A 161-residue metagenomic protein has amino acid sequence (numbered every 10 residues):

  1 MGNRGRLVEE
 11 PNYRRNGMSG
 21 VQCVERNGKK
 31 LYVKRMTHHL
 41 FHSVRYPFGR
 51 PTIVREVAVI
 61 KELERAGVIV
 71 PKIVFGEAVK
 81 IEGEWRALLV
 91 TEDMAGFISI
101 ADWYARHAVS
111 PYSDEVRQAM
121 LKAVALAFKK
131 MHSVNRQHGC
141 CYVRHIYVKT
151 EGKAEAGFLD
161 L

Functional and structural regions predicted by a protein language model:
G2-I100, K129, S133-V134: Conserved ATP-binding subdomain of kinase catalytic cores across diverse folds
H38-S43, R106-P111, D160: Short glycine/proline- and charge-enriched loop/turn segments that cap or connect secondary-structure elements
R55, W85-R86, Y112, I146 (+1 more regions): Charge-rich, low-complexity amphipathic helices in intrinsically disordered tails/linkers adjacent to domains
V59-I69, A101-G139, V143-R144: Conserved kinase catalytic-core helix
F75-V90, R117-A125, Y142-Y147: A short, hydrophobic/aromatic-rich structural module that often spans a beta strand with its adjoining loop
M94-V109, A156-L159: Active-site catalytic-loop/activation-segment of kinase and kinase-like phosphoryl-transfer enzymes
C140, R144-L161: Catalytic activation segment of kinase domains across protein kinase-like and atypical kinase folds
